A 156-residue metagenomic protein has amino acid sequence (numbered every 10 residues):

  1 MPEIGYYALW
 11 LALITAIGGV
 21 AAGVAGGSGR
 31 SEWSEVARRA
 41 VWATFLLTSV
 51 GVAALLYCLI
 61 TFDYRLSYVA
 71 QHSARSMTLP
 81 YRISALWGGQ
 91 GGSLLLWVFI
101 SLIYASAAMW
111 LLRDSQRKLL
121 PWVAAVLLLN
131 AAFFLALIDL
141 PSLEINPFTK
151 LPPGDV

Functional and structural regions predicted by a protein language model:
M1-V156: Polytopic transmembrane helical bundles with strong interfacial aromatic enrichment
